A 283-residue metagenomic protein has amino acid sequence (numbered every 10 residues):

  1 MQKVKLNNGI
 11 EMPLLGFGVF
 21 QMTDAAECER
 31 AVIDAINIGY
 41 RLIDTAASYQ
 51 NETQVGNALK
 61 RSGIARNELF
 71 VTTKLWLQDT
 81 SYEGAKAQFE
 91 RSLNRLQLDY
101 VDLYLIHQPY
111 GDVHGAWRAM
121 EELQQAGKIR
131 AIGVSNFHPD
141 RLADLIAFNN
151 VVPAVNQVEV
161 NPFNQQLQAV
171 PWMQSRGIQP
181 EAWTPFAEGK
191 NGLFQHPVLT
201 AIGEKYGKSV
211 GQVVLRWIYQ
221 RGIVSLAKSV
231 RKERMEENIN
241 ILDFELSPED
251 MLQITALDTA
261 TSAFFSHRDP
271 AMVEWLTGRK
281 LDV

Functional and structural regions predicted by a protein language model:
M1-L69, F186, K280-V283: N-terminal binding-site loop/beta-alpha segment at the start of enzyme catalytic domains that lines or forms
M1-V4, T53-K60, F89-R91, P139-A143 (+1 more regions): Alpha-helical scaffolding within the catalytic cores of extracellular/periplasmic polymer-degrading hydrolases
N7, A85-L105, E122-A126, I178: CE4/NodB-like, metal-dependent polysaccharide N-deacetylase domain that modifies extracellular/periplasmic N-acetylated
M22-A26, D44-Q54, Q78-E83, P109-V113 (+2 more regions): Acidic-and-aromatic substrate-binding clefts and catalytic sites of carbohydrate-active enzymes
T23-A35, T80-L96, G115, D140-A143 (+1 more regions): Short, acidic/polar
Y40, L98-V101, I129, P153: A structural motif
R66-D79, D102-P109, N136: A short, structured active-site edge motif that brings together acidic residues
Q108-V283: Beta/alpha (TIM)-barrel catalytic core signal, keyed to glycine-rich beta->alpha loops juxtaposed to Asp/Glu that bind
